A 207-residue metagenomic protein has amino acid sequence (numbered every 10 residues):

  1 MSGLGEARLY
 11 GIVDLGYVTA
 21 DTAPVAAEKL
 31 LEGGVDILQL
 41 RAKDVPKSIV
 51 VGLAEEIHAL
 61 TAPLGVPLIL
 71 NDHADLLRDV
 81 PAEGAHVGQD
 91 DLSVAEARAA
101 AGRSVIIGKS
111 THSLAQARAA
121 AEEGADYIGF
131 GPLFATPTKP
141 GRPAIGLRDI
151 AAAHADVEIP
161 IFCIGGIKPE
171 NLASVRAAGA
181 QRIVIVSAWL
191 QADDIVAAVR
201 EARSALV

Functional and structural regions predicted by a protein language model:
M1-L92, A99-D126, R142-I145, A152 (+4 more regions): Conserved N-terminal beta1-alpha1 strand-loop-helix module at the mouth
F130, C163-I167, I185-W189: Glycine-rich beta-strand-to-loop/alpha-helix junction loops that act as flexible
P137-G141: Short, glycine/charged-rich beta-strand-loop motifs at protein surfaces that mediate ligand recognition and catalysis
G146-L147, G165: Short alpha-helical segments enriched in small residues
A151-A152, I164: Strongly charged, low-complexity linkers/loops
A178, R182-I185: C-terminal binding/interaction regions
